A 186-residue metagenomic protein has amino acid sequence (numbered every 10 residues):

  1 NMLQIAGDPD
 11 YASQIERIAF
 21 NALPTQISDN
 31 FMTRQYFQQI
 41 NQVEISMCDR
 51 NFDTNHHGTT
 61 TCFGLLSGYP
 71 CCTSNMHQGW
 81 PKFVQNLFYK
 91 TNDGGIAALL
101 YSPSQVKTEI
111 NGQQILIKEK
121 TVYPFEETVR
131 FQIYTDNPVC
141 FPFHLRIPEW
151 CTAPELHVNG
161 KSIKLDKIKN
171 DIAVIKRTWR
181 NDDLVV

Functional and structural regions predicted by a protein language model:
N1-I147, E155: Aromatic (Trp/Tyr) and acidic
Q105, P138-C140, T152, I163 (+1 more regions): Generic "edge-of-domain/loop-turn" microfeature
P124, D136-P138, D166-I168, T178-R180: Surface-exposed coil/turn segments at beta-strand junctions on protein surfaces, enriched
E126-R130, N170-I172, D182: A generic structural signal for beta-strand entry/edge sites
F141-H144, V174-V186: C-terminal beta-strand-rich structural cap/linker in extracellular carbohydrate-active enzymes
C151-T178: Solvent-exposed beta-strand/loop surfaces of large extracellular or lumenal domains
